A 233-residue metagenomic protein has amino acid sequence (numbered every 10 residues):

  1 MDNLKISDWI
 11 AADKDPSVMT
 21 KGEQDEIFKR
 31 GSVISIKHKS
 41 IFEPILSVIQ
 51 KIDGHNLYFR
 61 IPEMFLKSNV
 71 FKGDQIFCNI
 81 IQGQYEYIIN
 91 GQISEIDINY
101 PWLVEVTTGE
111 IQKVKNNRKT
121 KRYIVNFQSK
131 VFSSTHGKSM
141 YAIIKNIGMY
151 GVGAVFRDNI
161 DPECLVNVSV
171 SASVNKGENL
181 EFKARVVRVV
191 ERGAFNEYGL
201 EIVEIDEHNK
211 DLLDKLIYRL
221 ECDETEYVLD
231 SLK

Functional and structural regions predicted by a protein language model:
M1-K233: Structured alpha-helical
